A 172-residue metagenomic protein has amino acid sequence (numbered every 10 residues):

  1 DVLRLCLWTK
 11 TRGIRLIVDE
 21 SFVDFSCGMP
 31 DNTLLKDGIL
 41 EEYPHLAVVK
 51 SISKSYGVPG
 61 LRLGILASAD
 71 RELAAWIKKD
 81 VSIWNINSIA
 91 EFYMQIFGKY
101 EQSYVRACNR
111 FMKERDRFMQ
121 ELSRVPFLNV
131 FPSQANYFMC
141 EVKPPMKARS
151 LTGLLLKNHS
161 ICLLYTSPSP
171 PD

Functional and structural regions predicted by a protein language model:
D1-L16, F22-S55: Active-site pre-lysine segment of PLP-dependent enzymes
V2-L7, L35-L40, A74, G98 (+3 more regions): Short amphipathic alpha-helical segments and helix-helix/interface helices
G13, P44, P126-F127, S160: Residue-level detector of structured alpha->beta connecting loops
L16, C162-L163: Hydrophobic beta-strand scaffold residues
H45-R124, L128-F131: PLP-dependent aminotransferase class I/II
V49, L163-L164: Hydrophobic residues at beta-strand termini and immediately following loops that shape nucleotide-binding pockets
F111-M112, D116, L122-N158: Conserved PLP-binding catalytic core of the aspartate aminotransferase-like
Y165-D172: Conserved small/polar residues in nucleotide/adenosyl-binding loops
